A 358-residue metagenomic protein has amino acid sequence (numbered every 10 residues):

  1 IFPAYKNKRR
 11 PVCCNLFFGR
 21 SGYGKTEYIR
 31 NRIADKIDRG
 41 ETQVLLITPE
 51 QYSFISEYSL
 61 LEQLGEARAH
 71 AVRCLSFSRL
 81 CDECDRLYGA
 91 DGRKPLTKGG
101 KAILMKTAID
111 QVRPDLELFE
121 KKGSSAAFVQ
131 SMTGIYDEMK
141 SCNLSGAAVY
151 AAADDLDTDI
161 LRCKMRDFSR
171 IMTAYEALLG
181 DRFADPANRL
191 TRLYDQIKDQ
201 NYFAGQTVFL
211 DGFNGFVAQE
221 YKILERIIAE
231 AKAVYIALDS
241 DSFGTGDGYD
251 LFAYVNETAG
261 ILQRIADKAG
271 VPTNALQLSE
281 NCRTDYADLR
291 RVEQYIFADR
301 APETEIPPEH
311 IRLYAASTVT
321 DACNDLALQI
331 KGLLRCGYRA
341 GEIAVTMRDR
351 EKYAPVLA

Functional and structural regions predicted by a protein language model:
F2-S59, Y202-G205, F209, N214-A358: Conserved motor-region signature of P-loop NTPase helicases/translocases
C13-F17, Y28, Q111-G212, Q219 (+3 more regions): Accessory N-terminal region flanking or inserted into the helicase ATPase core in nucleic-acid motor proteins
I29-I33, M105, Y175, L193-I197 (+1 more regions): Generic hydrophobic alpha-helical segments
E41-A148, D159: Conserved P-loop NTPase-based nucleic-acid remodeling module centered on helicase motor cores
Y58, L75-S78, D82, G99-K106 (+9 more regions): Non-catalytic, well-ordered alpha-helical scaffold segments
L61, G65, D110, E117 (+4 more regions): A general structural signal for alpha-helical elements within enzymatic catalytic domains
R86, A90, A177-D181, G332: General structural signal for alpha-helix termini and helix-helix connectors
